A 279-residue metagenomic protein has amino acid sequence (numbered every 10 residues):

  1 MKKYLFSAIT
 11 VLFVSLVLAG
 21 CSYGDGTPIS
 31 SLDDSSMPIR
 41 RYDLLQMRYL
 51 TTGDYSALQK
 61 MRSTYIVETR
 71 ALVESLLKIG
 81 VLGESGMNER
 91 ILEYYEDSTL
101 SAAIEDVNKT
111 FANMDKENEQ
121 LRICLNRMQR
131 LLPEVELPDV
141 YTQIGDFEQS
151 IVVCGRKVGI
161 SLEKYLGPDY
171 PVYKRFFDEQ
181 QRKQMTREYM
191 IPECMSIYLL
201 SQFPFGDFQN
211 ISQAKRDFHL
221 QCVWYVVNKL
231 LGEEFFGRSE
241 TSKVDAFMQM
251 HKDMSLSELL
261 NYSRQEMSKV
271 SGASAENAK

Functional and structural regions predicted by a protein language model:
M1-I9: Bacterial N-terminal signal peptides that target proteins for export
T10, T27, T51-T52, T64 (+6 more regions): Residue-identity detector for threonine
V17-G20: C-terminal motif of bacterial Sec signal peptides marking the signal peptidase cleavage site
S22-L92: N-terminal mature-domain "stem" immediately C-terminal to a signal peptide or N-terminal signal-anchor/transmembrane
R90-K279: Acidic/His-rich structured neighborhood in mature extracellular/periplasmic domains
